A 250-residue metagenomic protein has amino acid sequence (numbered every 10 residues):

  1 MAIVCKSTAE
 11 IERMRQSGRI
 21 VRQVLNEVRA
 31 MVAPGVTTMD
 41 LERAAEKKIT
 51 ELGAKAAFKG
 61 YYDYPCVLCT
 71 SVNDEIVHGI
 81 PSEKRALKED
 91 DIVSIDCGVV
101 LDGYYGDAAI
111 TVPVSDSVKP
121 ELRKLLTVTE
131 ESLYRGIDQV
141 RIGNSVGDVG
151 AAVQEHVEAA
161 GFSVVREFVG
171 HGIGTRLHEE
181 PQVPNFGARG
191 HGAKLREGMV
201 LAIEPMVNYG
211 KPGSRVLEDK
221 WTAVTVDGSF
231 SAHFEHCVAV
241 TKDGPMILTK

Functional and structural regions predicted by a protein language model:
M1-K250: Active-site neighborhoods and metal-handling regions in enzymes and metal-associated proteins
